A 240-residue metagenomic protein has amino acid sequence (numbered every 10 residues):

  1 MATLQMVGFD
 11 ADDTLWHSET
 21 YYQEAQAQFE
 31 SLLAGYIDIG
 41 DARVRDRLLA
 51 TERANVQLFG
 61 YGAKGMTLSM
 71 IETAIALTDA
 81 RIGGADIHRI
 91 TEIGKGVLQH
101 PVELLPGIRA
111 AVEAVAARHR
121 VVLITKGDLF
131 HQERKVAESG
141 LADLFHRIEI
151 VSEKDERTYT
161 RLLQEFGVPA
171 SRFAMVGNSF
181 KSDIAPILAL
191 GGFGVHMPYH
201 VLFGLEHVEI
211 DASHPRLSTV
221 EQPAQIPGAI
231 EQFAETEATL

Functional and structural regions predicted by a protein language model:
M1-L4, A85, R109, E113 (+3 more regions): Asp-based, Mg2+/Mn2+-dependent phosphohydrolase catalytic module
M1-R47: Active-site neighborhood of HAD-like aspartate-dependent phosphohydrolases
A25-L33, L48, E52, I90-K95 (+2 more regions): Hydrophobic alpha-helical core bundles mediating ligand binding, dimerization, or RNAP-core interactions
I39, D46-G96: A metal-dependent, Asp-based hydrolase signature
I93-H100, R118: Conserved acidic, metal-coordinating active-site core of Asp-based, Mg2+-dependent phosphoryl-transfer enzymes
V97-E113: Active-site periphery "cap/insert" segments of enzyme catalytic domains
T125: Conserved phosphate-coupling serine/threonine residues in phosphotransfer and NTP-handling enzymes
